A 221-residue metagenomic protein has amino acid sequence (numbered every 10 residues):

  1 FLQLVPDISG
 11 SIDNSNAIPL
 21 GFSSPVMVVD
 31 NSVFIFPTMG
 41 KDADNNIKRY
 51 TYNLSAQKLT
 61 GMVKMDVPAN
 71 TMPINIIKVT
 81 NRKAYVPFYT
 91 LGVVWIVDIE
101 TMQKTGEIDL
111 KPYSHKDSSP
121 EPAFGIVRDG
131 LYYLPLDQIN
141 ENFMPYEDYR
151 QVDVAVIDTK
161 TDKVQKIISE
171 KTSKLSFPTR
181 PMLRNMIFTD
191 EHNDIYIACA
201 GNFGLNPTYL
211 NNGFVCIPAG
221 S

Functional and structural regions predicted by a protein language model:
I12-K78: Blade-loop segments of beta-propeller domains
P19-N31, P68-V79, H115-I126, S176-I187: Repeated scaffold domains used in trafficking and secretory/extracellular systems, primarily beta-propellers
N31-S32, N81-R82, D129-G130, H192-N193: Short coil/turn segments that connect the beta-strands within blades of beta-propeller domains
P37-K41, P87-L91, D137-I139, A200-F203: Short loop/turn segments immediately following the C-termini of beta-strands
R49-T51, I96-D98, E147-D162, L210-G220: Beta-propeller blade signature
G61-A69, I108-P120, V164-M182, S221: Surface-exposed loop and turn segments in beta-propeller and other repeat-based domains that flank or scaffold
L134-Q151, I197-N211: Short, conserved, GDST-rich strand-edge loop motifs in beta-rich repeat architectures
